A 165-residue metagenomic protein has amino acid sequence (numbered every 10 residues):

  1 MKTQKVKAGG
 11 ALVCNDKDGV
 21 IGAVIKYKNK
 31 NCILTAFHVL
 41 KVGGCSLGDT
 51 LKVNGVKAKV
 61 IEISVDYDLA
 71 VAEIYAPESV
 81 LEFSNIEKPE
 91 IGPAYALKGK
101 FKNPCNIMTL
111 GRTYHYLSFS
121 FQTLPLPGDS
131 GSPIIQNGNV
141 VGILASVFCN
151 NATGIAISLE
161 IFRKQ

Functional and structural regions predicted by a protein language model:
K2-S120, I135-N137, A145, I155-L159: Serine endopeptidase catalytic core focused on the charge-relay Asp
D18, L126-S130: Short, small/polar residue-rich loop motifs at catalytic or cofactor-binding pockets
S120-L126: Short pre-catalytic strand/loop immediately N-terminal to key active-site residues, enriched for Gly-Thr
V140: Glycine-rich acetyl-CoA-binding "A-motif" of GNAT/NAT acetyltransferases
F148-C149: A short acidic/small-residue loop/turn micro-motif
F162-K164: Catalytic phosphate/metal-binding cores of nucleic-acid and nucleotide-processing enzymes, i.e., regions that mediate
